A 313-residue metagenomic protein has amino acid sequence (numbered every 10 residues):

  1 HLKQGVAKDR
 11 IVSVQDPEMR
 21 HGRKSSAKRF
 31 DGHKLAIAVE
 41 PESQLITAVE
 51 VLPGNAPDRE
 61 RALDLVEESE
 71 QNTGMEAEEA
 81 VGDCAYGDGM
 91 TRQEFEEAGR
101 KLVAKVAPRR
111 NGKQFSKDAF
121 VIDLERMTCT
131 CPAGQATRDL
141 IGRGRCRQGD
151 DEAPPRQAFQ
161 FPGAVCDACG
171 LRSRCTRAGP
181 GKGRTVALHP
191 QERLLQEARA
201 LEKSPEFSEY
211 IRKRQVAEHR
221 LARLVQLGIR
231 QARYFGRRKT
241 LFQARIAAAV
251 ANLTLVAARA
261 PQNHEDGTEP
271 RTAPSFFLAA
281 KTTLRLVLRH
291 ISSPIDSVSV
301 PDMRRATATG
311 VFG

Functional and structural regions predicted by a protein language model:
H1-G313: Anion-binding and metal-coordination hotspots
